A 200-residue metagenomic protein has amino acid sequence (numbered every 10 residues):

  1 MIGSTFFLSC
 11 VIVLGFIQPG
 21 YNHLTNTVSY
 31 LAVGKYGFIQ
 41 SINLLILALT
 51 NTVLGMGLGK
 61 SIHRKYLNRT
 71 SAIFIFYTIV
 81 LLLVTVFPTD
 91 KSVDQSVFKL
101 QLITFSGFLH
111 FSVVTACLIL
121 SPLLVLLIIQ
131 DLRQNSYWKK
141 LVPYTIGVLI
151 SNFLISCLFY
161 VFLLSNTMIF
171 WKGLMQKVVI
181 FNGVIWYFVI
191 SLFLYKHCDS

Functional and structural regions predicted by a protein language model:
M1-N22, N26, Y30-C198: Hydrophobic, aromatic-enriched alpha-helical segments typical of multi-pass transmembrane helices
